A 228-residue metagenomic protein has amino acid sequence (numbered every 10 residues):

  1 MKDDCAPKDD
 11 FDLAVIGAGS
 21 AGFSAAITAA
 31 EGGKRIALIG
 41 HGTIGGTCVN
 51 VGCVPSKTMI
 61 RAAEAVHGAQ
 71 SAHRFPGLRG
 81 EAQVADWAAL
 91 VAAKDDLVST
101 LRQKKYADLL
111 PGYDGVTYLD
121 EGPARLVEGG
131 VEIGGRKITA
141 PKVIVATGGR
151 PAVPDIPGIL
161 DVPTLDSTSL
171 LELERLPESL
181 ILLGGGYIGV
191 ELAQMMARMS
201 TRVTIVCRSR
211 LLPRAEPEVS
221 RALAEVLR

Functional and structural regions predicted by a protein language model:
M1, M59, M195-M199: Detector for methionine-enriched segments
K2-F11, I27-K34, I39-L176, S209-P213 (+1 more regions): Glycine-rich flavin
P7-G19, L176-L183: Beta1/beta-strand and adjacent pyrophosphate-binding region of the FAD-binding site in flavoprotein oxidoreductases
F11-L38, G189-R198: N-terminal Rossmann-like FAD-binding beta1-loop-alpha1 element of flavoenzymes
S20, G149, G186: Flexible, active-site-proximal loop/turn residues at the rims of small-molecule/cofactor binding pockets and catalytic
E174-A215: Rossmann-like NAD(P)H-binding beta-loop-alpha module
